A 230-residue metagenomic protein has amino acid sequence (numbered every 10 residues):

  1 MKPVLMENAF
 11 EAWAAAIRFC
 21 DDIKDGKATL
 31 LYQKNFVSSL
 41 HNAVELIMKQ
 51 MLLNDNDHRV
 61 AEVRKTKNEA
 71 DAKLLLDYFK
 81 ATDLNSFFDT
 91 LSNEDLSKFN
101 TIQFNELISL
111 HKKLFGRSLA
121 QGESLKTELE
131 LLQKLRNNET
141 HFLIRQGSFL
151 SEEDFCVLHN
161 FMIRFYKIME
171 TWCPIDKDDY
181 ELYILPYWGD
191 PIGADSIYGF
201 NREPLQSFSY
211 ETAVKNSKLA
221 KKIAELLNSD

Functional and structural regions predicted by a protein language model:
M1-N42, I47-D55, G189, L205-A213 (+2 more regions): Charged alpha-helical initiation segments
V4, L31, N35, S124-T127 (+1 more regions): A structural signal for alpha-helical segments
N8, A15, S39-N42, E128-N138 (+1 more regions): Charged, amphipathic alpha-helical oligomerization/scaffolding segments
R18-D21, M48-L53, N137-R145, K167-D178: Charged/polar positions within long, soluble alpha-helices
R18-K24, L110-S118, T140-F142: Short, charged/polar, low-complexity loop and linker segments that flank or interrupt alpha-helical bundles
A28, D55-K65, Y180-I184: Short, glycine/acidic-rich hinge or "gate" loops at secondary-structure transitions that mediate conformational
V60-E130, K134-L135, R145-Q146: Flexible secondary-structure boundary motifs
T127, L131, I144-D230: Polyanionic, low-complexity intrinsically disordered segments
